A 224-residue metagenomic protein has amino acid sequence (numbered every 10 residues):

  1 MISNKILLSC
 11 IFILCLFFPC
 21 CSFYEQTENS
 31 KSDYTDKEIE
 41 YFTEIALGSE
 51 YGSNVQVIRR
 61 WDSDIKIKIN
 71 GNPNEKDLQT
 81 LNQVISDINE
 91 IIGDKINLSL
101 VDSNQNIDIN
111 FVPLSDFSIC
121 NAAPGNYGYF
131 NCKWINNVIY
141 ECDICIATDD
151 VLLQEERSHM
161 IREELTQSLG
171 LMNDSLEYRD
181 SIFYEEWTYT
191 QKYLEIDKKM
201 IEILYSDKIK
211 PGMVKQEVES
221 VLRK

Functional and structural regions predicted by a protein language model:
M1-C10: Bacterial N-terminal signal peptides that target proteins for export
F18-C20: C-terminal motif of bacterial Sec signal peptides marking the signal peptidase cleavage site
S22-I69, P73-E75: Disordered inhibitory propeptide/activation segment of secreted metzincin zinc metalloprotease zymogens, centered on
Q56-R60, K76-D77, L114-Y140: Catalytic zinc-binding patch centered on the HExxH motif and its immediate surroundings that defines zinc-dependent
I65, I69, N97-S118, E185-E186: Acidic helix-start/capping segments at beta-turn-to-alpha-helix junctions
E75-S99: Zn2+-dependent metallopeptidase catalytic core
N126-E156, M172-K224: Metalloprotease/metallohydrolase-associated module, dominated by Zn2+-dependent proteases
H159-L171: Active-site recognition of the HExxH zinc-binding catalytic motif
